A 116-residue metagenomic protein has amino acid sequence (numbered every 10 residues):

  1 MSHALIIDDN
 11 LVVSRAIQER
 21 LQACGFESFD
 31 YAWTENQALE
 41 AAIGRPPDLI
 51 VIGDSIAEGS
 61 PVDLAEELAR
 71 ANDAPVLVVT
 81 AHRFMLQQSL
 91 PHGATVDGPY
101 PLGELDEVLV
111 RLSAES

Functional and structural regions predicted by a protein language model:
D8: Conserved acidic carboxylate
L11-D30: Two-component/phosphorelay signaling modules centered on CheY-like receiver
Y31-L49: Acidic, metal-coordinating helix/loop segments flanking the phosphotransfer/catalytic sites of two-component signaling
I43-R45, L68-A74, M85: Conserved phosphotransfer cores of two-component systems
I52-A69: Conserved phosphotransfer microenvironments
D63, T80-G103, E107: Alpha4 helix (beta4-alpha4-beta5 surface) of REC/receiver domains from two-component response regulators
V110-S116: The C-terminal output helix
